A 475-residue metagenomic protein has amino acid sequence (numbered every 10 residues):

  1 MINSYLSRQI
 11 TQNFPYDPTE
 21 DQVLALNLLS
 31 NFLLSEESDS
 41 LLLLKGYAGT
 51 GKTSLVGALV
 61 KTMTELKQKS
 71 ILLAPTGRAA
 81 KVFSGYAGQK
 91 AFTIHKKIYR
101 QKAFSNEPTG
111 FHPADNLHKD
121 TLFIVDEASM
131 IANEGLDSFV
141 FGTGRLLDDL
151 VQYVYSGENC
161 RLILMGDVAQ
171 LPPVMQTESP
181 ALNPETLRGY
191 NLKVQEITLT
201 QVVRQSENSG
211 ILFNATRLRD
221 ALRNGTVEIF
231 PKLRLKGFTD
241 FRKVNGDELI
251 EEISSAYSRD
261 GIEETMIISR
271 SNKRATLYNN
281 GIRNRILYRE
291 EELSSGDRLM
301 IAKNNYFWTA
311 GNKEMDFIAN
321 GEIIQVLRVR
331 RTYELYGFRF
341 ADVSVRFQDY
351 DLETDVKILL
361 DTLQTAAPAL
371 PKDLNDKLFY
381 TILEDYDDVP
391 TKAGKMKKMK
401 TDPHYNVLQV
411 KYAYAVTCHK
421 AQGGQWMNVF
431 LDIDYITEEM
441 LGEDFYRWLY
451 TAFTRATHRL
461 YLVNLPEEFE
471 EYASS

Functional and structural regions predicted by a protein language model:
I2-S40: Conserved pre-motif I regulatory segment
Y5, L29, E37, V154-C160 (+3 more regions): Conserved helicase motor core of P-loop NTPases
P18, L72, I267: Conserved SAM-binding loop
Q22, T76, S271, G423: Short, conserved phosphate/pyrophosphate- and ester-handling motifs at nucleotide-, phospho-/glycolipid
A25, L299, I324, W426-V429: Generic structural signal for buried aliphatic residues
L26-N27, N31, E36, L41-K45 (+1 more regions): ASCE P-loop NTPase helicase motor core
D39, G321, A413: Short coil/loop residues immediately preceding or within conserved phosphate-binding loops of NTP-utilizing enzyme
L335-S475: C-terminal accessory regions
